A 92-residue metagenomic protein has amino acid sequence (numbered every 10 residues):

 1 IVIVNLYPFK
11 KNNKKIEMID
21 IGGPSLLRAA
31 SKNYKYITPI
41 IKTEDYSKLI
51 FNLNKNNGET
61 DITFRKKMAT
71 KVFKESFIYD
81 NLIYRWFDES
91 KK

Functional and structural regions predicted by a protein language model:
I1-K92: Internal alpha/beta core interface subdomains
